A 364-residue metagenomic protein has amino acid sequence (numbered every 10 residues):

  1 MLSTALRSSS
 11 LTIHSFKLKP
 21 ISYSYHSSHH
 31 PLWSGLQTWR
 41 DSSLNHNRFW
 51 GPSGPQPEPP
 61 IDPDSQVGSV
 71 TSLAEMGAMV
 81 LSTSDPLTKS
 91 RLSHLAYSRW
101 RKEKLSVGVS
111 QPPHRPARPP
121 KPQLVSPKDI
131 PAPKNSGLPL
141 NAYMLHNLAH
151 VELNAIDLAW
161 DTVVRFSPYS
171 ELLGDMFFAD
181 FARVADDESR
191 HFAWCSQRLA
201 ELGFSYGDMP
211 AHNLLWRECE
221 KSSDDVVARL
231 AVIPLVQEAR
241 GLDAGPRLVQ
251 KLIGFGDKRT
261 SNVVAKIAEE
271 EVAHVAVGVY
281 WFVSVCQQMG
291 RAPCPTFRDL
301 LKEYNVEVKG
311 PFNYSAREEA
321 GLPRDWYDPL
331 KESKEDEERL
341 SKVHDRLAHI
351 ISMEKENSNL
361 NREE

Functional and structural regions predicted by a protein language model:
L2-E364: Non-heme di-metal
